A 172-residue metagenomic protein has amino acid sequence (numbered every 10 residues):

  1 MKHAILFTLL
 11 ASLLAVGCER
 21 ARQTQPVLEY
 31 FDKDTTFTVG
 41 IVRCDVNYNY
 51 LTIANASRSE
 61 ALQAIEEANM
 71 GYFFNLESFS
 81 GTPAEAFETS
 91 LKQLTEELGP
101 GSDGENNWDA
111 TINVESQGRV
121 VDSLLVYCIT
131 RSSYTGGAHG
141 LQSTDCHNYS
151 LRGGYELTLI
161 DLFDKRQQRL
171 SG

Functional and structural regions predicted by a protein language model:
M1-V16: Sec-dependent bacterial lipoprotein signal peptides
C18-G172: Compositionally biased intrinsically disordered regions enriched in Thr/Gly
